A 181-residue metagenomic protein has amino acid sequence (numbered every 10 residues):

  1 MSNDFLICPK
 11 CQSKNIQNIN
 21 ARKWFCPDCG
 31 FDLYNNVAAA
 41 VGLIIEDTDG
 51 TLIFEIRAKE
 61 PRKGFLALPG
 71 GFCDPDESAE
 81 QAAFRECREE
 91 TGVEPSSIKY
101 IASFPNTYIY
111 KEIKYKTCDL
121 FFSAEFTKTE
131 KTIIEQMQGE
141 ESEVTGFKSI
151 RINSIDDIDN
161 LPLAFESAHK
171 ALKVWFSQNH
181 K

Functional and structural regions predicted by a protein language model:
M1-L43: Acidic, metal-coordinating catalytic segment for phosphate/diphosphate chemistry, firing primarily on the Nudix
A21, N36-A40, P61-K63, L68 (+1 more regions): Short connector loops at helix/strand junctions that flank enzyme active sites, especially segments positioning acidic
D28, R57, G70, S149-S154: Active-site donor-binding loop signature of nucleotide-sugar glycosyltransferases
D28-L52, P69-F72, S123: Conserved N-terminal beta-strand and adjoining loop/helix that marks the start of the Nudix/MutT-like hydrolase domain
G42, I53-I56, E135-Q136: Beta-strand scaffold of nucleotide-dependent catalytic cores
D47-E89: Conserved Nudix-box catalytic region and its N-terminal flanking loop in Nudix hydrolases and closely related
C73-K99, F104-A164: Unchanged
A164-K181: Charged phosphate-binding loop/patch that engages nucleotide di/tri-phosphates or the phosphate backbone of nucleic
